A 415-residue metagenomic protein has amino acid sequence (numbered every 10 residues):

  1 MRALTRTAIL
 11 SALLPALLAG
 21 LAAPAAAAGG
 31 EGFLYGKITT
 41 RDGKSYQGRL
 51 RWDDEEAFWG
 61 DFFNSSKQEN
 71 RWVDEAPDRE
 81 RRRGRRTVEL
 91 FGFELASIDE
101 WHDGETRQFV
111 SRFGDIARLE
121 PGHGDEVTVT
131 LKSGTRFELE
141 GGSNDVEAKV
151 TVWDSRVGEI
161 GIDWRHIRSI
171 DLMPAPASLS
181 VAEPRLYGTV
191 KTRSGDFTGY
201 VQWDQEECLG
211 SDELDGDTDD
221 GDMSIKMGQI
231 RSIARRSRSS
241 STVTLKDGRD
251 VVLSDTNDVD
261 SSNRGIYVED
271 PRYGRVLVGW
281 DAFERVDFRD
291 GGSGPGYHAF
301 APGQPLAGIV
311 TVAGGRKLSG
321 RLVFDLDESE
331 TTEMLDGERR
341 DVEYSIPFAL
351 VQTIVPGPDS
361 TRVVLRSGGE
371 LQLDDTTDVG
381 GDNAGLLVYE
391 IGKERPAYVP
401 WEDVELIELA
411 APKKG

Functional and structural regions predicted by a protein language model:
M1-R6: N-terminal secretory signal peptides that target proteins for export/translocation
A8-G20: Bacterial N-terminal signal peptides
L21-A27: Sec/Tat signal peptide C-region and signal peptidase I cleavage site
A27-G415: Compositionally biased alpha-helical segments
